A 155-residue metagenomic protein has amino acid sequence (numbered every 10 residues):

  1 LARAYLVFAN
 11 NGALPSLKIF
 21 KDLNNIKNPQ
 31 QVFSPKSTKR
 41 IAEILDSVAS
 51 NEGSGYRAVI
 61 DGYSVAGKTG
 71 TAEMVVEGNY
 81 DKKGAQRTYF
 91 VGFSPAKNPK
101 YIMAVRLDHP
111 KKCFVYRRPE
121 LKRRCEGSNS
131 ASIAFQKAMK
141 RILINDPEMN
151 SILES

Functional and structural regions predicted by a protein language model:
L1-G62, G78, K111-S128, N145-S155: Conserved active-site-proximal loop/helix segments of enzymes involved in bacterial cell-wall and related
A4, I41, K68-G70, V91 (+2 more regions): Residue-level preference for non-acidic, small/hydrophobic
L17, A66, S94, A104-D108: Generic beta-strand/beta-sheet core signal
V48, T71-E73, A96-K97, L107-K112: Solvent-exposed loop/turn segments at secondary-structure junctions within structured extracellular/periplasmic domains
D61-A96: Short, Gly/Ser/Thr-enriched beta-strand-loop segments that form substrate-interacting elements of hydrolase/peptidase
Y89-G92, A138-M139, E154: Membrane-interface anchoring segments and C-terminal beta-barrel signals
V91, P99-P119: Short, well-ordered beta-strand elements
I142: A conserved mid-domain beta-alpha-beta active-site/ligand-binding segment of alpha/beta enzyme cores
